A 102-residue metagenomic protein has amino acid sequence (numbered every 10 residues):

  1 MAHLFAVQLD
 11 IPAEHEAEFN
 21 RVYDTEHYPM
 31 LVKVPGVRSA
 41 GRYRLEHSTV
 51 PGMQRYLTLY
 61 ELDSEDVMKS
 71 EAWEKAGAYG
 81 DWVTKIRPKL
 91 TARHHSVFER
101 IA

Functional and structural regions predicted by a protein language model:
M1-A102: Macromolecular interaction modules
